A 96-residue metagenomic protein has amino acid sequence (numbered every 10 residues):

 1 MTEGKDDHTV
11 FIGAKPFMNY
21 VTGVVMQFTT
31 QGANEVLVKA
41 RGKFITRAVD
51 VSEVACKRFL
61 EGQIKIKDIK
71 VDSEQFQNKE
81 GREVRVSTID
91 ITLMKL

Functional and structural regions predicted by a protein language model:
M1-N34, F44-L96: Long, charged, low-complexity intrinsically disordered regions
R41: Conserved phosphate/pyrophosphate-binding and hydrolysis machinery centered on Walker-type P-loop NTPases, extending
